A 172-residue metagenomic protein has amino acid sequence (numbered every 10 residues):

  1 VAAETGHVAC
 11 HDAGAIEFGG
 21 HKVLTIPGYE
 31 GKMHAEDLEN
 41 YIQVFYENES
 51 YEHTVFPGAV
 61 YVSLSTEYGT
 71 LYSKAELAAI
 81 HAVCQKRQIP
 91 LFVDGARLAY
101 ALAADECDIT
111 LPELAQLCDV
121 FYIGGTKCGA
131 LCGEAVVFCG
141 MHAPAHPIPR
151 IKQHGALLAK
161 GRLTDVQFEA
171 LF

Functional and structural regions predicted by a protein language model:
V1-C10, E39: Conserved PLP-anchoring active-site segment centered on the Schiff-base-forming lysine
A3-E4, T25-Y29, G125, L158: Short beta->alpha connector loops at strand-helix junctions that form conserved, small/polar/Pro-enriched
H11-H21: Active-site-proximal loop->helix
G20-G58, V62-S65, Y72-A79: PLP-dependent aminotransferase-class I/II
N40, A75-K86, I109, E113-Q116: Alpha-helical scaffolding segments of alpha/beta enzyme cores, especially the outer helices of TIM-barrel or partial
F56-G58, S63, L71, T110-F172: Active-site C-terminal subdomain of aminotransferase-like
T66, R97-A99, K127: Active-site-proximal loop/turn and secondary-structure-junction residues that shape catalytic pockets, frequently
Y72-A104: Catalytic PLP-binding core of fold-type I/II PLP enzymes
